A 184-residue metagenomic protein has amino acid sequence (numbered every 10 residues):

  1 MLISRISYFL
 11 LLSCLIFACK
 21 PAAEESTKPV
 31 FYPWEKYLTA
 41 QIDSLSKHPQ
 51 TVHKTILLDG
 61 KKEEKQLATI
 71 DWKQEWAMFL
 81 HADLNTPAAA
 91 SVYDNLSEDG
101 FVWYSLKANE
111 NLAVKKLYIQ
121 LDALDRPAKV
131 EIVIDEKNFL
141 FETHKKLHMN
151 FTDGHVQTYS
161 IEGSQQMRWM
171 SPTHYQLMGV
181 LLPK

Functional and structural regions predicted by a protein language model:
I3-L11: Sec-dependent signal peptide recognition, specifically the positively charged N-region followed immediately by
L15-A18: C-terminal motif of bacterial Sec signal peptides marking the signal peptidase cleavage site
K20-A23: Bacterial signal peptide processing site
T27-Q50: Post-signal peptide N-terminal segment of mature Sec-exported envelope proteins
L45-L124: Surface-exposed acidic loop/strand-edge motifs in secreted or periplasmic proteins that form small linear binding
V102-K184: Gly/Pro-enriched, hydrophobic low-complexity segments that function as extracytoplasmic propeptides/linkers
